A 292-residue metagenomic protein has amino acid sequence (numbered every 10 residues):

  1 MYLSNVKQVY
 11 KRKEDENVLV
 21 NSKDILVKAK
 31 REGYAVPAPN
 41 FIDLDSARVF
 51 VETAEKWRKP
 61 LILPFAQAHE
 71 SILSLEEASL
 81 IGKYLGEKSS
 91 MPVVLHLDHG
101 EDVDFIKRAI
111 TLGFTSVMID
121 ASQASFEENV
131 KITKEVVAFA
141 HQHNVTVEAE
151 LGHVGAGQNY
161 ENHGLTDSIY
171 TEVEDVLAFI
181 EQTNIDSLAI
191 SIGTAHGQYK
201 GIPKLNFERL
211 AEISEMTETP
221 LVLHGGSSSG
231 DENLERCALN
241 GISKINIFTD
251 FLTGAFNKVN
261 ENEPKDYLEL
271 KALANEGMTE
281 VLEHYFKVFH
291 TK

Functional and structural regions predicted by a protein language model:
Y2-N17: Short, Lys/Arg-enriched N-terminal segments with co-localized hydrophobic residues within the first ~10-30 amino acids
D15-P37: N-terminal amphipathic alpha-helix/helix-capping segment at the start of soluble metabolic enzymes
S22-L26, I42-P64, A68, A78-S89 (+5 more regions): Alpha/beta enzyme core
V36, V94, S116, T146 (+1 more regions): Hydrophobic "anchor" residues on beta-strands that sit immediately upstream of conserved functional sites
N40-F41, L95-E101, V222-S229: Glycine-rich beta-to-alpha transition loops that act as phosphate-gripper elements at the mouths of alpha/beta enzyme
S89, V94-L95: A glycine-rich helix N-cap at a beta->alpha junction
G230-K292: C-terminal alpha-helical cap/extension of soluble enzyme domains
